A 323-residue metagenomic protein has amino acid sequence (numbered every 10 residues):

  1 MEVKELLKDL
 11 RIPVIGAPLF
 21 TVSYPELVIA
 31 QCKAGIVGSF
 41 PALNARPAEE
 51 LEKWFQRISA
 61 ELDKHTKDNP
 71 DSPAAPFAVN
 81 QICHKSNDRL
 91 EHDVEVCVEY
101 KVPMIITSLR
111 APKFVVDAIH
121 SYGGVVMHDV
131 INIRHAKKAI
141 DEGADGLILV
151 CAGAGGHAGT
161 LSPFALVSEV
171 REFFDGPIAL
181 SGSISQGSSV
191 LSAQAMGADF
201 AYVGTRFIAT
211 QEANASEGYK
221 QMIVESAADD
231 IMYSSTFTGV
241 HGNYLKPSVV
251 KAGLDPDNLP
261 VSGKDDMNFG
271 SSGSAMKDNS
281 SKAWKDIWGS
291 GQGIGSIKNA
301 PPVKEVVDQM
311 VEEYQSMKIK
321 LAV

Functional and structural regions predicted by a protein language model:
M1-P177: Active-site entrance/lid segments in N-terminal catalytic domains of soluble metabolic enzymes
D129, G182-S183: Conserved acidic functional residues
A165-A179, S185-V323: Conserved active-site-proximal phosphate/metal-binding subdomains
